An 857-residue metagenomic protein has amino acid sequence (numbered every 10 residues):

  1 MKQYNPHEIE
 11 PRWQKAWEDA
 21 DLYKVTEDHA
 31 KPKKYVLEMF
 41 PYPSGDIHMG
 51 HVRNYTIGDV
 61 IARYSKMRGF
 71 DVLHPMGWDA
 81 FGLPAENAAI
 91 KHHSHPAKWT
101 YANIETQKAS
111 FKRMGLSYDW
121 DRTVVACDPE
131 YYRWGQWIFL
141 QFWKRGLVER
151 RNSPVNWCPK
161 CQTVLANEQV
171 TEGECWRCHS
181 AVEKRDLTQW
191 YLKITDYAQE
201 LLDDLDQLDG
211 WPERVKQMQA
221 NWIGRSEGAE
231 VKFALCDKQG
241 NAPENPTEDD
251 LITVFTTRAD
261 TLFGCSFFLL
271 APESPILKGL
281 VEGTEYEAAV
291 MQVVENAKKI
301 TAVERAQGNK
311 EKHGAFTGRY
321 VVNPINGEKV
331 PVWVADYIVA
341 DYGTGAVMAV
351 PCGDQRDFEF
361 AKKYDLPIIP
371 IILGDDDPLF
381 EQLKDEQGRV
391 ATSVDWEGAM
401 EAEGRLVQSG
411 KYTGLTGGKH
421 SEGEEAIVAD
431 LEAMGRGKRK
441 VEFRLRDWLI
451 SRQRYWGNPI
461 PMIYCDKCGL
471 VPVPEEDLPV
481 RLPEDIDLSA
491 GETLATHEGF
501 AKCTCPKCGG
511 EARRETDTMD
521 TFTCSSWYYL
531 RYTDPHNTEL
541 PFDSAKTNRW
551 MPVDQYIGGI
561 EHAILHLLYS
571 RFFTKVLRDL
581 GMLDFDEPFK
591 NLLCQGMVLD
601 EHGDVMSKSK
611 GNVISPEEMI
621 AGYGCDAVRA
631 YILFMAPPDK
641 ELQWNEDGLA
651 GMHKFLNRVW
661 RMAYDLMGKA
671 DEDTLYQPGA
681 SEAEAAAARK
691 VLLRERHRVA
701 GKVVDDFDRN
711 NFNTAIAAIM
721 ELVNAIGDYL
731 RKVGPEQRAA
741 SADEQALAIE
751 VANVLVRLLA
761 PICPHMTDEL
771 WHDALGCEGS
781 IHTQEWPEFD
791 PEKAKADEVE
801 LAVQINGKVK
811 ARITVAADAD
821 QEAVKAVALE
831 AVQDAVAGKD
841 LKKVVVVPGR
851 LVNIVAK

Functional and structural regions predicted by a protein language model:
M1-K31, A271, G283-T284, P367-P378 (+7 more regions): Basic, alpha-helical terminal appendages of large translation-related enzymes
M1-L37, K66-P75, W99-A109, G210 (+2 more regions): Conserved oxyanion/phosphate-binding beta-strand-loop segments in alpha/beta enzyme cores
Q3, R12, A16-A20, I90-I252 (+7 more regions): Residue patterns forming the tRNA-binding/recognition surfaces of aminoacyl-tRNA synthetases and related DALR
V25-A88, H92-S94, T123-I138, T256-T257 (+2 more regions): N-terminal catalytic cores of NTP/NDP-binding nucleotidyl/phosphoryl-transfer enzymes
G58, D71, L277-D375, F380 (+1 more regions): Catalytic alpha/beta core of large soluble enzyme barrels
D79, L140, K144-C161, R225 (+7 more regions): Helix-rich, typically C-terminal accessory recognition domains appended to large enzymatic cores
T195-R225, A271, P275-A315, E476-T504 (+2 more regions): Amphipathic alpha-helical
R319-I325, K329-Y342, K502-K640: Alpha-helical recognition segments enriched in aromatics with Gly/Pro capping that present substrate-recognition
